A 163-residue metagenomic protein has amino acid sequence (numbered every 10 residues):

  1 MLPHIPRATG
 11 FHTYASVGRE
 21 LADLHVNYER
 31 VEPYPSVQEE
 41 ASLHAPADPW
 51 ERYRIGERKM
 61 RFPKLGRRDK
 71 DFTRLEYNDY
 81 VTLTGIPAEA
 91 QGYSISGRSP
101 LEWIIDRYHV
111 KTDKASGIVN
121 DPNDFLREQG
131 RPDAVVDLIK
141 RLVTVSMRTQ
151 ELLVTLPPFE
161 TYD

Functional and structural regions predicted by a protein language model:
M1-D163: Sequence-level detector for compositionally biased, low-complexity segments
